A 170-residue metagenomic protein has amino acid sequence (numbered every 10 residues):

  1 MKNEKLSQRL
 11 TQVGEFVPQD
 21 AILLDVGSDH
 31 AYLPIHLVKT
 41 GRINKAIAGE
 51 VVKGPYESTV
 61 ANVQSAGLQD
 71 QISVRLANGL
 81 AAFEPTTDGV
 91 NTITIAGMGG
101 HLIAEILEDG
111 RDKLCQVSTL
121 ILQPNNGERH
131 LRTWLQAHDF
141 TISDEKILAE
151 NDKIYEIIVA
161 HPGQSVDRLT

Functional and structural regions predicted by a protein language model:
M1-D20, I35, K53: S-adenosyl-L-methionine
K2-L6, N91-T92, H101-T170: Class I S-adenosyl-L-methionine
Q12-Q19, F83-T87, D112: Glycine-rich helix-loop-beta junction characteristic of Rossmann-like nucleotide cofactor-binding loops
D20-D29: Conserved class I S-adenosyl-L-methionine
H30-I43: Conserved SAM-binding loop of SAM-dependent methyltransferases across substrates and taxa, primarily the Class I
G41-R42, Q64-D70, D112-C115: Short helix-capping segments at alpha-helix termini
K45-E50: Conserved SAM-binding motif I beta-strand of class I
E57-T87: S-adenosyl-L-methionine
